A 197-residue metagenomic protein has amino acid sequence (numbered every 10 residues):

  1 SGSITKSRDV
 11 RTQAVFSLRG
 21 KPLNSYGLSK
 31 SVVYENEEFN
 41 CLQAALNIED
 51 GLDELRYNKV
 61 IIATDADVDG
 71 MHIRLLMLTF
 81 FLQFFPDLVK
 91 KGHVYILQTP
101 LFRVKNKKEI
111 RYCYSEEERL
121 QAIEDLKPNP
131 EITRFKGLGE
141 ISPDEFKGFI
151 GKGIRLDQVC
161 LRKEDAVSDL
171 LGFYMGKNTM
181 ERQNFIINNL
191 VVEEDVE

Functional and structural regions predicted by a protein language model:
S1-E197: Conserved phosphate-chemistry cores used by DNA topoisomerases
